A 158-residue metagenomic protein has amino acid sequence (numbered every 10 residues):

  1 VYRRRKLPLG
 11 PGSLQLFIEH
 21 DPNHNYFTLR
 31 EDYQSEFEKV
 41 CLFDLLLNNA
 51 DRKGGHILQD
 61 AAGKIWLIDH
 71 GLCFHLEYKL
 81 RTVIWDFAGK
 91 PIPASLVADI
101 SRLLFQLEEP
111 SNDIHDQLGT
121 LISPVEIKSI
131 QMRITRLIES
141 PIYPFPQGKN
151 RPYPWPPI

Functional and structural regions predicted by a protein language model:
V1-I158: Phosphate/dinucleotide-binding and metal-coordinating scaffold of catalytic cores in nucleotide-dependent enzymes
